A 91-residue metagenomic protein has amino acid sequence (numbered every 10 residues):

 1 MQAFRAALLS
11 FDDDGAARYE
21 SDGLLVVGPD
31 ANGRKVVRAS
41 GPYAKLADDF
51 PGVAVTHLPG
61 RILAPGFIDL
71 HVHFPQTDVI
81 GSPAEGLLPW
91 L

Functional and structural regions predicted by a protein language model:
M1-D49: N-terminal metal-binding scaffold of metallo-dependent hydrolase/deaminase domains
G41-K45, I68, I80: Residue-level structural signal for beta-strand termini and adjacent loop
Y43-A64: Active-site metal-binding motif and surrounding structural segment of the metallo-beta-lactamase
I62, I68, P83: Gly/Ser/Thr-rich beta-alpha loop segments that engage phosphate groups in nucleotides
G66-T77: Histidine-centered catalytic micro-motifs
D78-L91: Active-site gating loops and adjacent loop-to-helix segments of metal-dependent hydrolytic enzymes
